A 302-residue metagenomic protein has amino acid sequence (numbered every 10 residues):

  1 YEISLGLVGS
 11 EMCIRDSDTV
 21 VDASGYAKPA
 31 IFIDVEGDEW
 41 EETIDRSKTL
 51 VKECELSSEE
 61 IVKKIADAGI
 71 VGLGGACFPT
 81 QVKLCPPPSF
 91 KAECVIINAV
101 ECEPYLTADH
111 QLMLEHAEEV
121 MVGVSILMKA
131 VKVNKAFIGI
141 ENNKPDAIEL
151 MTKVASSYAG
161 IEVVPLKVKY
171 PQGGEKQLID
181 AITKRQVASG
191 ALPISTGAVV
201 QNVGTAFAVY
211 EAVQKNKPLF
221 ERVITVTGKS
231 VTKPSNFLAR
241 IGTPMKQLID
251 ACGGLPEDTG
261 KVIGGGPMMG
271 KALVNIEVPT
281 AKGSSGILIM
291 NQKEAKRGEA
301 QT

Functional and structural regions predicted by a protein language model:
Y1-C13: Short, small-residue-biased leader/transition segments that mark boundaries at the very start of proteins
S4, R15-V20, D38, V51 (+6 more regions): Metallocofactor- and cofactor-centric catalytic cores in central/energy metabolism, strongly enriched
D18-L73, F78, S89, P145: Acidic low-complexity segments
E41, V95-D109, S230: Gly-rich Lys/Arg/Thr-decorated short loops/hinges at beta-loop-alpha junctions or inter-strand turns that position
L114-A130: Histidine-anchored nucleotide/phosphate-binding helix
N134-M245, A251-D258, G266: Hydrophobic alpha-helical positions that pack around
P256-S285: Ubiquitin-like/PB1-type beta-grasp interaction modules and other compact soluble beta-rich domains
M290-T302: Ferredoxin-like iron-sulfur electron-transfer modules
